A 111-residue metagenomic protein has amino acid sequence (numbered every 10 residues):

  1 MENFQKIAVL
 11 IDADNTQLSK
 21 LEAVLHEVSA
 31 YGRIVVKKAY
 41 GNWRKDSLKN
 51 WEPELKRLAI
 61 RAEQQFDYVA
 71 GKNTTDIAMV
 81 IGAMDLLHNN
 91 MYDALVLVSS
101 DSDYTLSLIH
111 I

Functional and structural regions predicted by a protein language model:
M1-H88: Domain-level signal for Mg2+-assisted phosphodiester chemistry and nucleotide/NA-binding surfaces in nucleic-acid
S19-K20, T105-S107: Extracytoplasmic/secreted cell-surface and envelope-processing proteins
Y40, D93-S100, S107: Acidic beta-strand-to-loop metal/phosphate-binding motif
D67, S100-D101: Beta-hairpin (beta-strand-turn-beta-strand) motif
M79, S102-Y104: Short acidic loop-to-helix transition motifs that present clustered carboxylates
D85-Y92, Y104: Alpha-helix capping at helix-to-loop junctions
I109-I111: Conserved small/polar residues in nucleotide/adenosyl-binding loops
